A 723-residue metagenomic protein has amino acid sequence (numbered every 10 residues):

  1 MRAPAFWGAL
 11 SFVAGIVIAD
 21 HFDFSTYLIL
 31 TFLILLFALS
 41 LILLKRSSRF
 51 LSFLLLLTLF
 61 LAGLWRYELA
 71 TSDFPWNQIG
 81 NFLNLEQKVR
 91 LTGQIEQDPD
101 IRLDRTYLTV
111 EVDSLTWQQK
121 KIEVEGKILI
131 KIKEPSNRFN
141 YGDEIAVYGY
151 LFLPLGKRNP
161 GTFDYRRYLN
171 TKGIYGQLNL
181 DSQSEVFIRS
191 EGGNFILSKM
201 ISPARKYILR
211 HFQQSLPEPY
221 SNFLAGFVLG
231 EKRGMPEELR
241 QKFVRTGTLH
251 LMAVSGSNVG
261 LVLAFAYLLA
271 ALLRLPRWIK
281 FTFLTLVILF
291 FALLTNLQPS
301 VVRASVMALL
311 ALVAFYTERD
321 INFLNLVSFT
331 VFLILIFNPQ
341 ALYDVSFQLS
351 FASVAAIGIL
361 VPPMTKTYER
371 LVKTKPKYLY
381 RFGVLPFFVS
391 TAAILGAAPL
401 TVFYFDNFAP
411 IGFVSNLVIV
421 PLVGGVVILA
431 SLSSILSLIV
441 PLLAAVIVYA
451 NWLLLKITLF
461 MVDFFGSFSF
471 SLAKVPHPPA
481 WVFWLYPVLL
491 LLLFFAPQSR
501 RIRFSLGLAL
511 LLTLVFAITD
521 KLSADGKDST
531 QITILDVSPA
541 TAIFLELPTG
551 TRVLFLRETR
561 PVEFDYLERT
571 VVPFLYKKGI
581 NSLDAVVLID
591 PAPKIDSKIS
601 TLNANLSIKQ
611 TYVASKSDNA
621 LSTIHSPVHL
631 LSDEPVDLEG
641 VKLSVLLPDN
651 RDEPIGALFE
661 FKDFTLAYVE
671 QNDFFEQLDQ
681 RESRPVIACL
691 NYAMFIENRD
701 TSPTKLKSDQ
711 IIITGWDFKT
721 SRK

Functional and structural regions predicted by a protein language model:
M1-I79, E86, R303, A480 (+1 more regions): N-terminal leader/targeting segments
A3, W7, G15, D23 (+4 more regions): Hydrophobic alpha-helical transmembrane segments in multi-pass membrane proteins
G15, G93, G149, F227 (+14 more regions): Divalent metal-coordination and catalytic microenvironments
F53, L57-H250, Y566-Y576, S582 (+4 more regions): Membrane-interface helix/helix-cap signal primarily in integral membrane proteins
Q97-R102, Y107-T109, S114, K120 (+4 more regions): Soluble catalytic regions of membrane-associated enzymes that act on cell-envelope and secretory-pathway components
F187-F195, K199, E231, R245 (+2 more regions): Membrane-interface amphipathic/re-entrant loop segments adjacent to transmembrane helices in multi-pass membrane
T248-L273, N581-L606, V613-S615, N691-T701 (+1 more regions): Di-metal (Zn2+ and/or Mg2+/Mn2+) metal-binding site signature of metallo-dependent hydrolases with the MBL/beta-CASP
P339-Y343, D463-A585, S622-I687, Y692-T701 (+1 more regions): Core dinuclear metal-dependent hydrolase active-site scaffold
